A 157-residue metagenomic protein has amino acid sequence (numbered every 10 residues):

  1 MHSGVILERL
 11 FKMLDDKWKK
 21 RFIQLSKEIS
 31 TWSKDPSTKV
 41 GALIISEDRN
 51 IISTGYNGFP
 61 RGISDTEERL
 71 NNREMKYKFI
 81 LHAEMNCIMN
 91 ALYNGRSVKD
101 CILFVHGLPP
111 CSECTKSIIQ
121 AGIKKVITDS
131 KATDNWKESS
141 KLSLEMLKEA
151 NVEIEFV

Functional and structural regions predicted by a protein language model:
H2-V157: Zinc-dependent deaminase catalytic domain
